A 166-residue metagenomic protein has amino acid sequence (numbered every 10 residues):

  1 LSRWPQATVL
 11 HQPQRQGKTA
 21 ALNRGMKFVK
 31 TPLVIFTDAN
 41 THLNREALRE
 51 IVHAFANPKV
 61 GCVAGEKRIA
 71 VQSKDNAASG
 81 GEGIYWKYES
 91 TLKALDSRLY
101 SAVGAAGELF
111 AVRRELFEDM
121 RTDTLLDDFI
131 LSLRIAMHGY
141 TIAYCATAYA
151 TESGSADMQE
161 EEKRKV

Functional and structural regions predicted by a protein language model:
L1-F28, E66, S79-E82, W86 (+1 more regions): Conserved donor nucleotide-binding strand/loop of the catalytic core
Q14, G25, T31, A39-T41 (+1 more regions): Short acidic donor-binding/metal-coordinating loop in glycosyltransferase active sites
A20, N40, E46, T91 (+3 more regions): Active-site phosphate/pyrophosphate-handling residues
G25, I84, Y100-L109, R114 (+1 more regions): Glycine/small-residue-rich pyrophosphate-binding loop that anchors the diphosphate of NDP-sugar donors
V34: Short aromatic/hydrophobic "clamp" motif used to bind/position activated sugar donors
T37-A54: Acidic donor-binding/catalytic loop of UDP-sugar-dependent glycosyltransferases, especially processive GT2
F55-E89, T122-V166: Catalytic donor/gating beta->alpha subdomain of glycosyltransferases that bind UDP-sugars
